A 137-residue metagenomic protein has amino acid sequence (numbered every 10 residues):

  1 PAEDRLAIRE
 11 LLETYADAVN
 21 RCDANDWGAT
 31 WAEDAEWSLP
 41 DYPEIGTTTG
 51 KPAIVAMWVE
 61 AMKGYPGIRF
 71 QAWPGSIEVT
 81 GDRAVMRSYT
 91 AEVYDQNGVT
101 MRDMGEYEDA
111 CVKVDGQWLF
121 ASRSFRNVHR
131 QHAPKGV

Functional and structural regions predicted by a protein language model:
P1-E33: Short, low-complexity N-terminal intrinsically disordered segments enriched in polar/charged residues
L12, F70-P74, E106: Short structured motifs
A24-T90: A solvent-exposed, acidic/Ser-Thr-rich amphipathic alpha-helical stretch
E44-G46, D95-G98: A generic structural signal for short coil/turn motifs at secondary-structure boundaries
G75, E92, E106-A110: Hydrophobic alpha-helical segments of small multi-pass membrane proteins
R83-V85, M104-V137: Short beta-strand edge/turn micro-motifs at domain boundaries
T90-Q96, K113, N127: Beta-strand elements of well-folded, non-transmembrane domains
T100-R102: Outer-membrane beta-barrel transmembrane domain signature
